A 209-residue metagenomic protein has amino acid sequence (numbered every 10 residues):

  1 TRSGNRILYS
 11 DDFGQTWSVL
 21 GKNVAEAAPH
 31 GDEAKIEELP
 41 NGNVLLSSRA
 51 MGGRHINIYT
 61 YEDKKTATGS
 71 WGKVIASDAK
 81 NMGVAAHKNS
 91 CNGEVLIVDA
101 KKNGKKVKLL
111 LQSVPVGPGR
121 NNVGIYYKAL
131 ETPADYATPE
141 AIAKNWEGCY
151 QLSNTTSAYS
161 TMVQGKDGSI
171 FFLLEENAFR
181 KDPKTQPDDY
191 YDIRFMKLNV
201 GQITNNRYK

Functional and structural regions predicted by a protein language model:
T1-C91, I97-T155, S169, L174-K209: Beta-rich carbohydrate-recognition and catalytic domains
K166: Substrate-binding cleft of secreted/luminal carbohydrate-active enzymes
